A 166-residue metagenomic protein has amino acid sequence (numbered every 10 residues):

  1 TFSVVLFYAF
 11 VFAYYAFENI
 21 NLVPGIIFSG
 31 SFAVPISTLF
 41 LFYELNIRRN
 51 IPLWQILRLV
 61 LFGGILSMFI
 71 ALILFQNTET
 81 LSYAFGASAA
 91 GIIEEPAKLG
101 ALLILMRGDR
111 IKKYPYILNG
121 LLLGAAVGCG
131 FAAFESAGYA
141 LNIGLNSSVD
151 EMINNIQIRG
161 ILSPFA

Functional and structural regions predicted by a protein language model:
T1-A166: Hydrophobic alpha-helical segments at protein termini of multi-pass membrane proteins
